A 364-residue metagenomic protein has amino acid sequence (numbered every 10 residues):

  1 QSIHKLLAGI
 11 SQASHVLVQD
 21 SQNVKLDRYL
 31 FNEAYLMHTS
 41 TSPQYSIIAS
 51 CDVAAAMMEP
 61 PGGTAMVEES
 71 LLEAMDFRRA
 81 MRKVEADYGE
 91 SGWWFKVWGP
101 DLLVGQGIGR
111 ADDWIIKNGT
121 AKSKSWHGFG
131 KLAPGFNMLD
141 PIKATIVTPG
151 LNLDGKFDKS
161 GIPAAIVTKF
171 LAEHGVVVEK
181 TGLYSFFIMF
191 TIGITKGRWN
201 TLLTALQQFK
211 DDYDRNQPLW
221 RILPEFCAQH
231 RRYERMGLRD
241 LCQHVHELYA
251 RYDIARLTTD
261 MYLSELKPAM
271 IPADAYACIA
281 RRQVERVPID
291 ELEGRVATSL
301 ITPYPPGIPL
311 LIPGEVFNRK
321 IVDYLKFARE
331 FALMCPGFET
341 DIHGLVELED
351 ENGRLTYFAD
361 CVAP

Functional and structural regions predicted by a protein language model:
Q1-A34, T39-S50: Active-site PLP attachment segment
L6, M57, A165-I166: Broad hydrophobic/π-residue packing in well-ordered secondary structure
L30, V53, P306-G307: A general alpha-helix detector
D52-E59: Short glycine/serine- and small hydrophobic-enriched flexible loop segments
P61-P364: Non-catalytic terminal extensions of PLP-dependent enzymes
